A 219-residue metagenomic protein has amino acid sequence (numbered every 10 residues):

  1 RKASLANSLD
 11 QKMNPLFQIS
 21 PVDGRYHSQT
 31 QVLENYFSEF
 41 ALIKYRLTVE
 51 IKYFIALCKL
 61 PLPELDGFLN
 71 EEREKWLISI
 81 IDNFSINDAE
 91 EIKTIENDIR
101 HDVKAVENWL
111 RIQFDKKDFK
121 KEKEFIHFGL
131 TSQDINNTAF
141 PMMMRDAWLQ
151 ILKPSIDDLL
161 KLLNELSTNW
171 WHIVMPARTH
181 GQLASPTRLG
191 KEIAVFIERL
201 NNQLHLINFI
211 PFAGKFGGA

Functional and structural regions predicted by a protein language model:
R1-Q11: N-terminal amphipathic/basic-hydrophobic helices that include classical n-h-c signal peptides and signal-anchor
D10-A219: A helix-coil-helix interface module used to build multimeric assemblies and to scaffold catalytic/cofactor sites
